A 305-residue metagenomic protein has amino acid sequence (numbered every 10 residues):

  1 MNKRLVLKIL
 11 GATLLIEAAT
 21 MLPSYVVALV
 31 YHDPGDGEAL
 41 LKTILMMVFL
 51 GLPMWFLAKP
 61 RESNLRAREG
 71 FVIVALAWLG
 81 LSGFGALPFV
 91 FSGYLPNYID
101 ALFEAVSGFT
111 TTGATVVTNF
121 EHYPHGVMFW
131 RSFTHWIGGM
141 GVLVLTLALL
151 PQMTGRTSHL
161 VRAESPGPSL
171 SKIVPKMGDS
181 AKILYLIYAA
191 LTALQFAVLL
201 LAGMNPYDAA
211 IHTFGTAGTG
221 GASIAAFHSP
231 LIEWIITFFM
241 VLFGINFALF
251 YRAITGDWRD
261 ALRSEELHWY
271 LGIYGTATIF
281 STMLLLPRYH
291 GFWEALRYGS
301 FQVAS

Functional and structural regions predicted by a protein language model:
M1-S305: Membrane-proximal intracellular helices of multi-pass ion channels
